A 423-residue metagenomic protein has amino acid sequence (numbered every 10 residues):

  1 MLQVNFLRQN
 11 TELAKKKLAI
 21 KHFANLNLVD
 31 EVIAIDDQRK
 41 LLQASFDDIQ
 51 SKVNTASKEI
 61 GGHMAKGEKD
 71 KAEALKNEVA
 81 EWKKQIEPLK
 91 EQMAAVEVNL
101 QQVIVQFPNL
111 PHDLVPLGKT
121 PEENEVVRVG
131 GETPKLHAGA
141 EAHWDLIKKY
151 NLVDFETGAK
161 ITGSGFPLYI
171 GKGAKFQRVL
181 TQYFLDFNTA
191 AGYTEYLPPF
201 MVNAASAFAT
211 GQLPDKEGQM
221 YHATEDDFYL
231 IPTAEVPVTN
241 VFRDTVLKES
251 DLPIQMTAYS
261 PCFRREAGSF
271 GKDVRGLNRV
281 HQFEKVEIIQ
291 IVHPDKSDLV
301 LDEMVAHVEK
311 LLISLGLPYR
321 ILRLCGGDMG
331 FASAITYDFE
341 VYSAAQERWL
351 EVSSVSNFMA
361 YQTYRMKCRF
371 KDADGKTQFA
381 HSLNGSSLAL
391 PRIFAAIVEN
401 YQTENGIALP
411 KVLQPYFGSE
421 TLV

Functional and structural regions predicted by a protein language model:
M1-P134, K148, L152, E156: N-terminal alpha-helical targeting/anchoring segments
L26, V129-V423: TRNA-recognition modules of translation machinery and tRNA-sensing kinases, especially anticodon-binding
